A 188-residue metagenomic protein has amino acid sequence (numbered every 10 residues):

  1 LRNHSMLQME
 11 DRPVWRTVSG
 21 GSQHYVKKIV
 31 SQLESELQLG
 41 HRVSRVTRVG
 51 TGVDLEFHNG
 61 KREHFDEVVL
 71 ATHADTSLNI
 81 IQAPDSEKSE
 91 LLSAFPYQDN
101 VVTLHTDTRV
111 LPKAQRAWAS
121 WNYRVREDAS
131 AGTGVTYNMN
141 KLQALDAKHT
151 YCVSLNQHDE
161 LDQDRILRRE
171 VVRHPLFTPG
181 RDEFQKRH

Functional and structural regions predicted by a protein language model:
L1-V46, G52: Active-site/ligand-binding neighborhood in enzyme catalytic cores
R42-L176: Mid-domain catalytic core of redox enzymes that form a hydrophobic substrate pocket/lid adjacent to a catalytic redox
Q185-H188: C-terminal lid/capping helical subdomain adjacent to the catalytic/cofactor pocket in oxidative enzymes
